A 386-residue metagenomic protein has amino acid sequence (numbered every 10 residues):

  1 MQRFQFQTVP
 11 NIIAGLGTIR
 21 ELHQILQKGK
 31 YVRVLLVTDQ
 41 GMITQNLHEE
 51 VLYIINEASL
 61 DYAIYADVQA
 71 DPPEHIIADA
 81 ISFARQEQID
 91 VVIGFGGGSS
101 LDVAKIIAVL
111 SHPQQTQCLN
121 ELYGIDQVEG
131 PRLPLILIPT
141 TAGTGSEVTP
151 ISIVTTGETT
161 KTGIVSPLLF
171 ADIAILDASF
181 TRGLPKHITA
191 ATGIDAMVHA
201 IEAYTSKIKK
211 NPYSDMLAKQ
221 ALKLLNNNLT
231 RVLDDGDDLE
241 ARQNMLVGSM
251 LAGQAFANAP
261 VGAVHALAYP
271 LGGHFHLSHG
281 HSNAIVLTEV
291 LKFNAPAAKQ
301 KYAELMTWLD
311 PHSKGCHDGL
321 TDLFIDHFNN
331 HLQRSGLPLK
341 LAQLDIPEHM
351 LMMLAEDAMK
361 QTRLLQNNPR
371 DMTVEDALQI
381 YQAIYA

Functional and structural regions predicted by a protein language model:
M1-V91, L341-A342: ATP/NTP phosphate-donor binding region
I19-L22, T44-L47, E74, S99-A104 (+3 more regions): Short glycine/serine/threonine-rich phosphate/pyrophosphate-binding segments that cradle anionic phosphate groups
H75-A178: Glycine/threonine-rich beta-strand-loop-alpha-helix active-site module that forms ligand/phosphate-binding
G143, M250-N283, T362-L365: Glycine-rich phosphate/pyrophosphate-binding beta-alpha loops
I151-A259, P369: Carboxylate- and glycine-rich phosphate/diphosphate-binding segment that chelates Mg2+/Mn2+
H274-M350: Gly/Pro-rich interdomain helix-loop hinge
E348-A386: Short, amphipathic C-terminal "tail helix"
